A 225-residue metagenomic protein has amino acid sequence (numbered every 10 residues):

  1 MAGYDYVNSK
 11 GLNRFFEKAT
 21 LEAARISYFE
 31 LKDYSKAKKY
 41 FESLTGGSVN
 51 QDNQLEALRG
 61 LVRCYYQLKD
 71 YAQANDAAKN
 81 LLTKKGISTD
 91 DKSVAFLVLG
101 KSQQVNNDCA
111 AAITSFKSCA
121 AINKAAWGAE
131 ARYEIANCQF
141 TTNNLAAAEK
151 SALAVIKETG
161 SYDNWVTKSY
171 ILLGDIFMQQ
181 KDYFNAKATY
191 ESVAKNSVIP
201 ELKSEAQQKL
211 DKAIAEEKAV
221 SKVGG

Functional and structural regions predicted by a protein language model:
M1-G225: Acidic, polar-rich low-complexity tracts and alpha-helical solenoid repeat scaffolds
